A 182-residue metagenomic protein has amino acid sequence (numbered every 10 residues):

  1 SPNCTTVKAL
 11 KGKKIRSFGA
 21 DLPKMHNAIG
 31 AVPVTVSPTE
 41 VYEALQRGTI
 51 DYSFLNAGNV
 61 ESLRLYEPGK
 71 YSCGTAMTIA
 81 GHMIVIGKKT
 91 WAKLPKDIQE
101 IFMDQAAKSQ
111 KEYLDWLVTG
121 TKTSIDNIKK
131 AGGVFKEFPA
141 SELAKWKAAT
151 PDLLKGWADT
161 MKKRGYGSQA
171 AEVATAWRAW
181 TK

Functional and structural regions predicted by a protein language model:
S1-K182: N-terminal secretory/targeting leader peptides
